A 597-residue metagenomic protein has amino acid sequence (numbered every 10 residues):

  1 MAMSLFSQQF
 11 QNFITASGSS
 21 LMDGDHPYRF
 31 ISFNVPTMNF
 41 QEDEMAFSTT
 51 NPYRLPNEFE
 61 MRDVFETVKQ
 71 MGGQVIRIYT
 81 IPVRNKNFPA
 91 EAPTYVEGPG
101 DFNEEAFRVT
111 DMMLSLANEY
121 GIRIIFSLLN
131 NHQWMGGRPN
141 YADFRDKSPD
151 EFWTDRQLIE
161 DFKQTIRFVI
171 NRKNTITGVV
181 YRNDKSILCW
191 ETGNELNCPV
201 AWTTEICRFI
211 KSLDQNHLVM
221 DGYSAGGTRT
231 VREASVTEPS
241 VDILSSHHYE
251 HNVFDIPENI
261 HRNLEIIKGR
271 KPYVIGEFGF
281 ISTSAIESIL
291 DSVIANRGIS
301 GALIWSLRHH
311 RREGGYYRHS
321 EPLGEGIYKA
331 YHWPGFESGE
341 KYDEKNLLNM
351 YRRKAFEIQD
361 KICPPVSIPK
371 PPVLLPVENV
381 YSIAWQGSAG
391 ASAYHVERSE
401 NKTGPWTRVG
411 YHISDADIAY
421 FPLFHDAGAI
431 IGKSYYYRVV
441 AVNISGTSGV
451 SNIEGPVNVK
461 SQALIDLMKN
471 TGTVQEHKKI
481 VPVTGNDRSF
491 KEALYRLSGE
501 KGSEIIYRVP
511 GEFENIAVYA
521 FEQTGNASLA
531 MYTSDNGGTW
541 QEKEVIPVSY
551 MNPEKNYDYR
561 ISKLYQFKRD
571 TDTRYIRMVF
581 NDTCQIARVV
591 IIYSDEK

Functional and structural regions predicted by a protein language model:
F10-I243, H247-E258, G269-K271, F278-S282 (+1 more regions): Active-site mouth of glycoside hydrolases
M61, S489-N515, G525-N526, S562: Short beta-strands within extracellular/lumenal beta-sheet-rich domains
V274-A355: Substrate-binding cleft of secreted/luminal carbohydrate-active enzymes
E357-G390, I431, G446-K460: Pro/Thr/Ser/Gly-rich low-complexity, intrinsically disordered linker/stalk tracts
H395-G432, I444-V450: Recognizes extended acidic, P/S/T-rich segments that occur within or adjacent to Ig-like beta-sandwich modules
A441, M578-F580: Conserved structural position at the C-terminal beta-strand of extracellular beta-sandwich adhesion modules
I516, T571-T573, N581-K597: Exposed low-complexity, polar/acidic, P/S/T/G-rich flexible segments that act as propeptides, protease-susceptible
